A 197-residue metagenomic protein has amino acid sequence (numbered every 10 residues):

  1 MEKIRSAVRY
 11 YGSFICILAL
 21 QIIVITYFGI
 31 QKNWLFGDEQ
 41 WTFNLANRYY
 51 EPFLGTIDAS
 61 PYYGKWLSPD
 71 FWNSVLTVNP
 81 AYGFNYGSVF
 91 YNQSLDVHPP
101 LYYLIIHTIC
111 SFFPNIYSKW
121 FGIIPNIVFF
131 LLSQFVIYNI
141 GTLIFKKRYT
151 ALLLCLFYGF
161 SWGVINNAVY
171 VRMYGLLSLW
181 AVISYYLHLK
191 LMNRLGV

Functional and structural regions predicted by a protein language model:
M1-T26, I30-K32, G37, T142: Start-transfer (signal-anchor) and selected internal transmembrane alpha helices of multi-pass inner/ER membrane
Y11-C16, L104, I124, L152-L156: Hydrophobic alpha-helical transmembrane segments
I23-F43, Y49, T56-K65: Helix-to-loop transition at the C-terminal end of transmembrane segments
N47-H98, C110-N115: Interfacial juxtamembrane loops and adjacent helix segments that form the catalytic/substrate-binding surfaces
P100, N115-K119, I123, I127-F130 (+1 more regions): Aromatic- and kink-enriched transmembrane "portal" helix at the membrane-lumen/periplasm boundary that abuts
P100, N115-W120, I144-L152, R194-V197: Membrane-helix interface segments
T108, V136-N139, L156-F160, V164 (+1 more regions): Specific aromatic-rich, kink-prone transmembrane helix
F121-F145, I183: Transmembrane-helix motifs of polytopic, lipid-linked glycan transferases
